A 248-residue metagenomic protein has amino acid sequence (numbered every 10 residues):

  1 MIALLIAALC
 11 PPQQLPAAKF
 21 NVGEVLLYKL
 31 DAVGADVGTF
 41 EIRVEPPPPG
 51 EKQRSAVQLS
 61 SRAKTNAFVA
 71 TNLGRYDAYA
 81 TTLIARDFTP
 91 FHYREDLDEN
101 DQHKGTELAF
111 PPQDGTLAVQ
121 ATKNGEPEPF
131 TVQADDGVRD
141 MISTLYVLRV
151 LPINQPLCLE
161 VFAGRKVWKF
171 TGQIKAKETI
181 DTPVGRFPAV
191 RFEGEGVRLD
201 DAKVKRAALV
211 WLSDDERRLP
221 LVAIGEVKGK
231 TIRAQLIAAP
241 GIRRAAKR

Functional and structural regions predicted by a protein language model:
M1-L9: Sec-dependent N-terminal signal peptides
C10-P112, V147-R248: Acidic, serine/threonine-rich low-complexity disordered tracts
K104-L148: Hydrophobic, well-structured mid-protein blocks that either form specific transmembrane helices
